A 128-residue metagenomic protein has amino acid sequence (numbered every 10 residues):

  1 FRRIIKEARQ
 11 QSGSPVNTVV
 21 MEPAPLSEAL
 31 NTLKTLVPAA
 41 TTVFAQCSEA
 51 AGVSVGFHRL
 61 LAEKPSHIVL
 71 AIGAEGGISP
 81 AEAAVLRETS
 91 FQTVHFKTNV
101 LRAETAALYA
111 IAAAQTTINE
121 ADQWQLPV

Functional and structural regions predicted by a protein language model:
F1-V43: RNA substrate-binding interface of SAM-dependent RNA methyltransferases
M21-P25, S48-E49, T105: Short beta->alpha linker loops
T41-A45, Q92-V94: Hydrophobic/aromatic beta-strand patches that form the interior of the parallel beta-sheet core in alpha/beta enzyme
F44-Q46, A71-I72: Short beta-strand segments
S48-A62: Short loop-to-alpha-helix "cap/lid" segments that border enzyme active sites across diverse enzyme classes
S48-G52, E75-S79, V100-L101: Short Gly/Pro-enriched loop/turn and capping motifs at secondary-structure junctions
K64-V85: A C-terminal functional module that forms or caps the active site or interfaces directly with catalytic machinery
P80-V128: Structured adenosyl-cofactor binding patch, chiefly the S-adenosyl-L-methionine
